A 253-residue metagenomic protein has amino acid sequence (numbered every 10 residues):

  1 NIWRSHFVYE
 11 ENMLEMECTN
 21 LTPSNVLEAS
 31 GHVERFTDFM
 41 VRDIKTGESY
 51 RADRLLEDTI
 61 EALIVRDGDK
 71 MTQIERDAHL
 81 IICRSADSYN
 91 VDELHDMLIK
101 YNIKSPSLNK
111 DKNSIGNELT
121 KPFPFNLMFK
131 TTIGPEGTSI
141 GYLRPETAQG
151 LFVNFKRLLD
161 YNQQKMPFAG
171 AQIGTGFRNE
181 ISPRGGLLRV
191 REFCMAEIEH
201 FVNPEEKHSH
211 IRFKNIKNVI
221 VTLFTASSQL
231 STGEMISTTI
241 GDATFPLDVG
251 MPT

Functional and structural regions predicted by a protein language model:
N1-T253: TRNA-recognition modules of translation machinery and tRNA-sensing kinases, especially anticodon-binding
